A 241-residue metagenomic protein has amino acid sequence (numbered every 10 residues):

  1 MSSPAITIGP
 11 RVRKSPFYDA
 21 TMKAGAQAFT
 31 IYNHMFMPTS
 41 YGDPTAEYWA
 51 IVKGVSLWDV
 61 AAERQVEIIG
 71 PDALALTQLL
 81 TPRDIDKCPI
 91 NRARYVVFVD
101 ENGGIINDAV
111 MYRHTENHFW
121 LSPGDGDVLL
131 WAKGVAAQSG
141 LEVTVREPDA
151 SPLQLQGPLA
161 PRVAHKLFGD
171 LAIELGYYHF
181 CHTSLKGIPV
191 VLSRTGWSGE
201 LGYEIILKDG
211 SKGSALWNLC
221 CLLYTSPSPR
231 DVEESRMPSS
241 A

Functional and structural regions predicted by a protein language model:
M1-V96, G104: Acidic, proline/glycine-enriched N-terminal capping motif
P71, G124-L129, P158-A160, K208-G213: Helix N-cap motif at beta-to-alpha junctions
A73-T115, Q138-E147, P152-W197: A glycine-rich (often HGG/GG-containing) alpha/beta subdomain
V110-K133, P152, G202-L207: Glycine-rich, acidic/polar active-site loops that bind/position phosphate-bearing ligands
A132-A137, L216-L223: Short amphipathic alpha-helices in soluble, non-transmembrane regions that often serve as interface/regulatory elements
L201-D209, G213-W217: A conserved active-site cap/scaffold subdomain adjacent to cofactor or substrate pockets
Y224-D231: Conserved small/polar residues in nucleotide/adenosyl-binding loops
S235-A241: Hydrophobic alpha-helical segments, chiefly the membrane-spanning helices and signal/signal-anchor peptides
